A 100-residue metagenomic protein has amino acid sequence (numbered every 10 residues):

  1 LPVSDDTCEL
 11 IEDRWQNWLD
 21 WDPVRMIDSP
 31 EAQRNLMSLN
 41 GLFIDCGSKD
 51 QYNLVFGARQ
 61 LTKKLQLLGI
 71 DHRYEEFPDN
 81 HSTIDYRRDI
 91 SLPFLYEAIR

Functional and structural regions predicted by a protein language model:
L1-R100: Non-catalytic cap/lid and distal C-terminal segments of serine-dependent acyl enzymes
